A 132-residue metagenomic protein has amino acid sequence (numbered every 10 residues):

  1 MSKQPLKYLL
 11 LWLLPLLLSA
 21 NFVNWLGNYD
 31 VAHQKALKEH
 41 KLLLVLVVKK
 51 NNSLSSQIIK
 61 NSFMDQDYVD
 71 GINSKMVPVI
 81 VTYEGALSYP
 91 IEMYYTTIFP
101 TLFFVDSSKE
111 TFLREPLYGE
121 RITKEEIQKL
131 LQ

Functional and structural regions predicted by a protein language model:
M1-L10: Bacterial N-terminal signal peptides that target proteins for export
W12-A20: Hydrophobic h-region of N-terminal signal peptides that target proteins for export in Gram-negative bacteria
N21-E39, L131-Q132: N-terminal leader/targeting and pre-domain segments
V23-G27, V48-K49, Y68-L87: Thiol-based oxidoreductase modules, predominantly thioredoxin-like and allied folds used for disulfide exchange
H40-S53: Short active-site neighborhood of thiol/selenol oxidoreductases, capturing the structured segment around
K50-S53, S62, Y83-L87, T97-I98 (+2 more regions): Solvent-exposed loop/turn segments at secondary-structure junctions within structured extracellular/periplasmic domains
S55-G71: Typically the conserved alpha-helix immediately C-terminal to a functionally engaged Cys/Sec in thioredoxin-like
I98-Q132: Non-catalytic, surface beta->alpha helical segment in thiol-disulfide oxidoreductase systems
